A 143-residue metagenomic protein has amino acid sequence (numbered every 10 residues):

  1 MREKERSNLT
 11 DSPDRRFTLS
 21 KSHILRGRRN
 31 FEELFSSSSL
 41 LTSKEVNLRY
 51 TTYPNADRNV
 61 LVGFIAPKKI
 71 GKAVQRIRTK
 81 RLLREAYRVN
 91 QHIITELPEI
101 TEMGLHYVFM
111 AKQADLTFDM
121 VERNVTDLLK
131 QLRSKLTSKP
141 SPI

Functional and structural regions predicted by a protein language model:
M1-I143: Positively charged, solvent-exposed patches that mediate nucleic-acid binding
